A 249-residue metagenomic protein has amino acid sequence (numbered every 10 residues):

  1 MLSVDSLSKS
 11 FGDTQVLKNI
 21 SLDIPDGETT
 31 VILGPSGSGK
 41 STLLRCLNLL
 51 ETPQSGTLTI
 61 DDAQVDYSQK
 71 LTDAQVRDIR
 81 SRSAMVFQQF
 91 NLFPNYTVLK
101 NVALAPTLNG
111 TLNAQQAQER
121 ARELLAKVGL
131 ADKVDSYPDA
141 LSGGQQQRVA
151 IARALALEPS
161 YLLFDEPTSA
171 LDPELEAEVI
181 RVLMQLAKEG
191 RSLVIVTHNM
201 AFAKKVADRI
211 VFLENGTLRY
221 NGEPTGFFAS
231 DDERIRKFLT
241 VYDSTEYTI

Functional and structural regions predicted by a protein language model:
L2, L7-A207, F212-N215, R219: ABC family nucleotide-binding domain
T225-I249: C-terminal boundary and immediately downstream tail of ABC-type ATPase nucleotide-binding domains
